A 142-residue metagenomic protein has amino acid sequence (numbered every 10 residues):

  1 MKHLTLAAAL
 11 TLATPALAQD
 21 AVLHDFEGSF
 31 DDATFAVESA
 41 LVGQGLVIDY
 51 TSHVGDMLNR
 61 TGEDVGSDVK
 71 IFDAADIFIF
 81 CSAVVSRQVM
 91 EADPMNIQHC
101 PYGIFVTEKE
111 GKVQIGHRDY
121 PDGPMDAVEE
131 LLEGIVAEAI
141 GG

Functional and structural regions predicted by a protein language model:
M1-A18: Gram-negative bacterial Sec-dependent N-terminal signal peptides
A18-G55: Terminal, regulation- and interaction-focused segments at domain boundaries
D32, V84-Q88, G123-V128: Short, surface-exposed beta-strand/loop "edge" segments at domain boundaries and coil↔beta transitions
S52-V54, S82-V84, I104, D119-P121: A mature extracytoplasmic/lumenal domain signature
N59-F105: Mid-chain, structured segments of secreted extracytoplasmic proteins
C100-D122: Beta-strand/loop substructures that line and gate deep hydrophobic ligand-binding cavities in soluble
Q114-G142: C-terminal partner/receptor-binding element of secreted or periplasmic proteins
